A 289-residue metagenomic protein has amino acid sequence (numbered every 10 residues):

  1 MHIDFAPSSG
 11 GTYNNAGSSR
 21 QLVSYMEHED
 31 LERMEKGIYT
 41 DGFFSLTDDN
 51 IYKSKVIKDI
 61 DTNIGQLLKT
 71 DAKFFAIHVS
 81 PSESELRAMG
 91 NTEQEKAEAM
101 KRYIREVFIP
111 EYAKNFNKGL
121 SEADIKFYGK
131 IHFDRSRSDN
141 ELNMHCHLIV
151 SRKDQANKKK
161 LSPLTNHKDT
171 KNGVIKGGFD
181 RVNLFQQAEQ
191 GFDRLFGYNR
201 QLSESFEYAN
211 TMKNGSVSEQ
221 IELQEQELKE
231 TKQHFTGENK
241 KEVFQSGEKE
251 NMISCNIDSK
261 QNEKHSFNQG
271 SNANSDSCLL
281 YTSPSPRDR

Functional and structural regions predicted by a protein language model:
M1-S283: N-terminal nicking endonuclease/strand-transfer module with a His-rich metal-binding environment and a catalytic Tyr
P284-R289: A short, hydrophobic C-terminal helix/tail in secreted or cell-surface proteins
